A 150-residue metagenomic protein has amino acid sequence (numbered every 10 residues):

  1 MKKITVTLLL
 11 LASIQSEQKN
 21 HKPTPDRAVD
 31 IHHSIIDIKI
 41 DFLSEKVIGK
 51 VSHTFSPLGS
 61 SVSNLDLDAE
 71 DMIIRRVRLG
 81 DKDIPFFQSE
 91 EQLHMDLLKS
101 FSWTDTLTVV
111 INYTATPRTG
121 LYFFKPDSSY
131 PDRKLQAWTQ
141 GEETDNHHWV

Functional and structural regions predicted by a protein language model:
I4-A12: Sec-dependent N-terminal signal peptides
I14-V150: Acidic/His-enriched low-complexity segments
